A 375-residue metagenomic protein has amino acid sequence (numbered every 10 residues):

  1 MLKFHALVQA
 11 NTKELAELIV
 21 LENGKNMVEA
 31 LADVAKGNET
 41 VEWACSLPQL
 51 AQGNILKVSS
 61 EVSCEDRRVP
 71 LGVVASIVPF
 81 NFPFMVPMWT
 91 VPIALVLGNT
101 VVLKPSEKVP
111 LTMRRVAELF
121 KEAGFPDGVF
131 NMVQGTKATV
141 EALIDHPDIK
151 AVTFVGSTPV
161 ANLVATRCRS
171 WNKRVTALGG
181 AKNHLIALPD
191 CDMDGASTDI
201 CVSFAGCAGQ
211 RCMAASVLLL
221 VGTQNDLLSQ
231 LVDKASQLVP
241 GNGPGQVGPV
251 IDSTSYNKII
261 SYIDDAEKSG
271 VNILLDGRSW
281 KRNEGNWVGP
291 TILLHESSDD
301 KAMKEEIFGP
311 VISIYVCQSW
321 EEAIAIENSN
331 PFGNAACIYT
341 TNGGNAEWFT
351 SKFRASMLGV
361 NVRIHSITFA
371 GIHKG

Functional and structural regions predicted by a protein language model:
M1-V62, Q237: N-terminal Rossmann-like NAD(P)+-binding subdomain of aldehyde/semialdehyde dehydrogenases
K3, A35, L50-V78, T176-G179 (+4 more regions): Terminal low-complexity tails and localization/encapsulation signals of metabolic enzymes
F4, I19, V41, G98 (+8 more regions): Residue-level signal for inorganic ion chemistry
T12, M27, M193, Q224-N225 (+3 more regions): Residues at or immediately preceding the N-termini of alpha-helices
V20, Q52-S197, C317: Rossmann-like NAD(P) dinucleotide-binding subdomain of oxidoreductase/dehydrogenase enzymes
N23, M132, P189, D252 (+2 more regions): A structural signal for short, well-ordered beta-strand elements
I149, I186, S236, W280 (+1 more regions): Conserved C-terminal structural/oligomerization subdomain of aldehyde/semialdehyde dehydrogenase
P159-S297, I326, V360: ALDH superfamily catalytic-core signature
